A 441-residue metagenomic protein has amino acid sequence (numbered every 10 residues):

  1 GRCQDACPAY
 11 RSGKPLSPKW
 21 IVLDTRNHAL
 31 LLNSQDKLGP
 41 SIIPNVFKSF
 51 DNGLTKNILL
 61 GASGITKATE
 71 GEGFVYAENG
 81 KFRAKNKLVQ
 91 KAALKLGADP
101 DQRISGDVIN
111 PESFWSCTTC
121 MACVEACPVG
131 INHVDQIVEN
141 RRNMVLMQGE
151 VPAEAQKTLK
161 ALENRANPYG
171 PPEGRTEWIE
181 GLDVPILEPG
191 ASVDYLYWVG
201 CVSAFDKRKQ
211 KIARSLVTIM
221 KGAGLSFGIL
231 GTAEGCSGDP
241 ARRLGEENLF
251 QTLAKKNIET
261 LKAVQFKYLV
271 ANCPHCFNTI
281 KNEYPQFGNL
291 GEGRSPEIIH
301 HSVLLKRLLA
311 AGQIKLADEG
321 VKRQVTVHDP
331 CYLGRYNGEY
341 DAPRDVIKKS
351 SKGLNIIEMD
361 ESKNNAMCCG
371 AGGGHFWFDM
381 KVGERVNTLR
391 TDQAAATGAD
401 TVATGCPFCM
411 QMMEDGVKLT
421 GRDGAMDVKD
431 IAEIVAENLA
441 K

Functional and structural regions predicted by a protein language model:
G1-P18: Non-transmembrane accessory domains of multi-pass membrane transporters/channels
C7, C127, M413: Cysteine-centered loop/knuckle micro-motif
G13-L31, L38-I43, P343-S350, S362-N365: Active/binding-pocket-proximal capping segment
L16, W20, A29-G288: Iron-sulfur-cluster electron-transfer modules
F114-C117, Q313-D318, I356-A366: A glycine-rich, aromatic-flanked flexible loop/lid motif
V199-H300, Y332-K349, L354-K441: Cofactor-cradling patches in redox/metallo enzymes
L308-R323, G370-F376, N438-K441: Short, surface-exposed amphipathic charged segments that create phosphate/polyanion-binding patches used for binding
V327: Hydrophobic alpha-helical positions that pack around
